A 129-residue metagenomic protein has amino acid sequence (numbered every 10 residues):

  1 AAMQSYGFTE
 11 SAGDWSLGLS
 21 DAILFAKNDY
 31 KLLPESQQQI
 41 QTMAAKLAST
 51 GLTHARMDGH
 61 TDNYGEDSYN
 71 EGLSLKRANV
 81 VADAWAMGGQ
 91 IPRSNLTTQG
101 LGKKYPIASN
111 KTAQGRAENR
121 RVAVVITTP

Functional and structural regions predicted by a protein language model:
A1-H54, P129: Periplasmic peptidoglycan-binding/tethering modules of Gram-negative envelope proteins
D58-P129: Periplasmic OmpA-like peptidoglycan-binding domain that tethers envelope proteins to the cell wall
